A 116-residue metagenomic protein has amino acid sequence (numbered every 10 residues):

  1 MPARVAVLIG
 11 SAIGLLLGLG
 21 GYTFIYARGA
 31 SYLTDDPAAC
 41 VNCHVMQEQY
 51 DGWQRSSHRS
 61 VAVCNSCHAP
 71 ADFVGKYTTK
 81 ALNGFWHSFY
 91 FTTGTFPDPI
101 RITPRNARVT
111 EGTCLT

Functional and structural regions predicted by a protein language model:
M1-T116: Short sequence/structural segments immediately N-terminal
